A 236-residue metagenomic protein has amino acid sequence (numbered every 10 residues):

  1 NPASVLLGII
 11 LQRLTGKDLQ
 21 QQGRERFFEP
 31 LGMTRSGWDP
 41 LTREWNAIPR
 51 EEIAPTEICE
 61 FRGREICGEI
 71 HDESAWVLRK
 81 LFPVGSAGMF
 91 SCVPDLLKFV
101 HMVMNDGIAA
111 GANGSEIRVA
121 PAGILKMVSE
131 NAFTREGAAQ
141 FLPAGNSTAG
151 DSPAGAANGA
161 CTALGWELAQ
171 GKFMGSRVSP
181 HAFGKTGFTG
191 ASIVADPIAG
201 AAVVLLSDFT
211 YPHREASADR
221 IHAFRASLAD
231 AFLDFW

Functional and structural regions predicted by a protein language model:
N1-P180: Short, surface-exposed loop or secondary-structure junction motifs that flank catalytic or metal-binding residues
I10, V194-A195: Hydrophobic beta-strand positions
L164, A191-I193: Residue-level detector of beta-strand structural context in well-folded domains
G184: Short, structured beta-strand/loop micro-motifs enriched in basic residues and often containing a Trp
G187-T189: Short, small/polar residue-rich loop motifs at catalytic or cofactor-binding pockets
I193-V194, G200-D208, H213: Short, well-ordered beta-strand elements
Y211-W236: Generic C-terminus detector
